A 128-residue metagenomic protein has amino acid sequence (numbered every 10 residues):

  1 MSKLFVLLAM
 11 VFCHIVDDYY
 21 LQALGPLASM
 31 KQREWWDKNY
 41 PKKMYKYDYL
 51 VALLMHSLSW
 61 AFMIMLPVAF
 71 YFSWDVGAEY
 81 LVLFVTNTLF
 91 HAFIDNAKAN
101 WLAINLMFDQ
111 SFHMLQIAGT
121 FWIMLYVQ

Functional and structural regions predicted by a protein language model:
M1-L8, I64-V82, F121-Q128: Helix-coil boundary and interhelical linker segments in multi-pass alpha-helical membrane proteins
F5-A9, V51-S59, A78-T86, F108-D109: Alpha-helical transmembrane segments of integral membrane proteins
M10-D18, W60, L83-D95: Alpha-helical transmembrane segments of multi-pass membrane proteins
H14-Y49, I94, K98: Cytosolic, membrane-interface loops and tails of multi-pass inner-membrane proteins
Q22, P26-M30, V68, F72-V76 (+2 more regions): Transmembrane helix-loop junctions in multipass membrane proteins, especially transporters and channels
V51-A69, F112-T120: Core segments of transmembrane alpha-helices that mediate helix-helix packing or line hydrophobic substrate/ligand
F93-L115: Interfacial loop-to-transmembrane junctions
